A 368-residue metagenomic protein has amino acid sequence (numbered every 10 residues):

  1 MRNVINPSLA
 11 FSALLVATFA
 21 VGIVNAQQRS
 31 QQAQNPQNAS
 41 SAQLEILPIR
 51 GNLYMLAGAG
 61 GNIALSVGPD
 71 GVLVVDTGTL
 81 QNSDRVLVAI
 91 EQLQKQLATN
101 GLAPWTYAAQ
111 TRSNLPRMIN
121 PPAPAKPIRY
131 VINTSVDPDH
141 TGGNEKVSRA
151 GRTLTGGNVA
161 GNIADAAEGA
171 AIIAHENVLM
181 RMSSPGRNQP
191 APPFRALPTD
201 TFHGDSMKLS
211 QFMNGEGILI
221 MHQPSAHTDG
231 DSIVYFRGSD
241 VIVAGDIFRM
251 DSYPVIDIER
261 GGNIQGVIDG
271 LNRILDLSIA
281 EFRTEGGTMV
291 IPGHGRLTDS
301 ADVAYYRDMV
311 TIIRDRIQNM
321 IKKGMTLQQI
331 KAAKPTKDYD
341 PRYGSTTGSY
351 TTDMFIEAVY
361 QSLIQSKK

Functional and structural regions predicted by a protein language model:
M1-A13: Bacterial N-terminal signal peptides that target proteins for export
L15-T18, I23-A33, A280-G286, R296-K368: Accessory terminal helices/loops
Q28, P48, N162-Q223, T228-G230 (+2 more regions): Metallo-beta-lactamase
E45-Y107, S232-D246, Y306: Conserved beta-strand hairpin/beta-sheet module of binuclear metal-dependent hydrolase folds, prominently
I46, D70-L73, Q81-N162, A167-A170: Active-site metal-binding motif and surrounding structural segment of the metallo-beta-lactamase
N52, S66, D76, I90 (+10 more regions): Divalent metal-coordination and catalytic microenvironments
G71-L73, T77-Q81, K95-Q96, G217-I312: Metallo-beta-lactamase
V75-T77, A103-N114, P127-D137, I173-H175 (+2 more regions): Active-site neighborhood of phospho(di)ester-bond hydrolases with catalytic His/Asp-centered motifs
